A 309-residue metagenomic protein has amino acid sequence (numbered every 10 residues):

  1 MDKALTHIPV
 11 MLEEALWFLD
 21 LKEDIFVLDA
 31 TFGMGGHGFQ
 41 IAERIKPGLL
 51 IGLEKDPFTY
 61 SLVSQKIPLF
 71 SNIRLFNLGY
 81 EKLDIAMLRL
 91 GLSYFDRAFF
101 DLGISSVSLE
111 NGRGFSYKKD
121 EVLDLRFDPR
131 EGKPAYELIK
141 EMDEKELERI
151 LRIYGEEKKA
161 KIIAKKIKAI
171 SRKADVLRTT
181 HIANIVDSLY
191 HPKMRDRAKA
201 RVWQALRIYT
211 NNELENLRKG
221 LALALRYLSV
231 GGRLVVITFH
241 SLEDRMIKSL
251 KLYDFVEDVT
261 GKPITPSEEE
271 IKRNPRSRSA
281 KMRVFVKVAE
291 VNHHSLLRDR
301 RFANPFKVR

Functional and structural regions predicted by a protein language model:
M1-R309: S-adenosyl-L-methionine-dependent methyltransferase catalytic core, i.e., the SAM/SAH-binding region
